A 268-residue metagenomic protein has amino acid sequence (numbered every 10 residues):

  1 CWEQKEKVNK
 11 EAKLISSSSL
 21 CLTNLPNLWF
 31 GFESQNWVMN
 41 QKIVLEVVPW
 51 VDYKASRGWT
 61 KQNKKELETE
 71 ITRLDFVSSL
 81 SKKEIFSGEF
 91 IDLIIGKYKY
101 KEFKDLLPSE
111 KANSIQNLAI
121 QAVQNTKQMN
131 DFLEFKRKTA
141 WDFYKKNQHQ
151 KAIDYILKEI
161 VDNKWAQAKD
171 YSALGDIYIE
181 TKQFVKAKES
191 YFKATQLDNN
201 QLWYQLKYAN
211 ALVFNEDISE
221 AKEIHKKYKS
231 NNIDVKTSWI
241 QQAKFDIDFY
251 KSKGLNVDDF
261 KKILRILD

Functional and structural regions predicted by a protein language model:
C1-S18: Surface-exposed beta-strand/loop patches in noncatalytic accessory domains and peripheral targeting/linker segments
K164-W165, N199, I233: Short coil turns that delineate tetratricopeptide repeat
D234-D268: Terminal, low-structured helical/coil segments at or just beyond the last alpha-helical repeat
